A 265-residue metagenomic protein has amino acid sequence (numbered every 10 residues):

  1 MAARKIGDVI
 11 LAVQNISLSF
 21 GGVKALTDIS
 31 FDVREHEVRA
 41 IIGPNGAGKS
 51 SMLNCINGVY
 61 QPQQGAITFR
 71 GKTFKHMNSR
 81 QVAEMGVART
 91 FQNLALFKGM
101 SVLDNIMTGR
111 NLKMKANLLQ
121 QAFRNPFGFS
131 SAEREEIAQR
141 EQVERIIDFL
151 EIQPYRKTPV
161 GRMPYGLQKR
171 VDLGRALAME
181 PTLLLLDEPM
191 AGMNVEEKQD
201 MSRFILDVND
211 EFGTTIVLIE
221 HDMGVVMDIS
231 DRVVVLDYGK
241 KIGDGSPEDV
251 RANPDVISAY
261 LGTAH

Functional and structural regions predicted by a protein language model:
A2-H265: Glycine-rich phosphate-binding loops of nucleotide-dependent enzymes
